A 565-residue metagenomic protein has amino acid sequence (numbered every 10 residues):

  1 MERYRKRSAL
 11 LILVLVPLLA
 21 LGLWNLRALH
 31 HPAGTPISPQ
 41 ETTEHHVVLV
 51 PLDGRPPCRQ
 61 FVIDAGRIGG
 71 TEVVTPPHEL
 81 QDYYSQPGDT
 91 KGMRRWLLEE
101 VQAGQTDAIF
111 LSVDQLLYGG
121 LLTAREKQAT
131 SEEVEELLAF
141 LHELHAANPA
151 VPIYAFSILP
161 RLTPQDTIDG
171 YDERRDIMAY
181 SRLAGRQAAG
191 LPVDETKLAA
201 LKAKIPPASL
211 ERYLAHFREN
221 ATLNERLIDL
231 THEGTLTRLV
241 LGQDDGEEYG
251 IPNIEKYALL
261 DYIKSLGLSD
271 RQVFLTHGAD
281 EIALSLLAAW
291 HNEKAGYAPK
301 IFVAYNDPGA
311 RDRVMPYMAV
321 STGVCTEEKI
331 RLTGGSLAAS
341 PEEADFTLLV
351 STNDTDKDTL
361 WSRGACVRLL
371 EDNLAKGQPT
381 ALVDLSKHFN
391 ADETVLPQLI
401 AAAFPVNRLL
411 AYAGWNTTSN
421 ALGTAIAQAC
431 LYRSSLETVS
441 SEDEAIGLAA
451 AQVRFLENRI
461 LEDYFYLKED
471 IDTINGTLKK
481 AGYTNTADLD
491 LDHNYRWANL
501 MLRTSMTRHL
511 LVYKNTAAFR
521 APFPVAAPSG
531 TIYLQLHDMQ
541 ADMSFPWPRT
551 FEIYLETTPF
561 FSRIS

Functional and structural regions predicted by a protein language model:
E2-L15: N-terminal Sec-pathway targeting helices
V16, G22-S565: An N-terminal assembly and electron-transfer interface module characteristic of large anaerobic redox and radical
